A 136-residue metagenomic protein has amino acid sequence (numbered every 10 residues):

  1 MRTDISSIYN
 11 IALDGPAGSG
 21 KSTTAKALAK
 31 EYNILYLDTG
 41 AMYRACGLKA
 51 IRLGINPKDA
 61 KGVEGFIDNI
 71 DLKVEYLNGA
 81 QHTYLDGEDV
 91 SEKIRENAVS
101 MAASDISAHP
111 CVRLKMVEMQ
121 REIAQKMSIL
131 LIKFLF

Functional and structural regions predicted by a protein language model:
R2-I8: Phosphate-binding P-loop
I11-L13: Hydrophobic anchor at the beta1->P-loop junction of P-loop NTPases
G15, K133: The Walker A (P-loop) glycine that initiates the GxxxxGKT/S ATP-binding motif of P-loop NTPases
G18: Walker A (P-loop) phosphate-binding loop of P-loop NTPases
K21: Conserved lysine of the Walker
T24: Hydrophobic positions on the alpha1 helix immediately C-terminal to the Walker A/P-loop
A29-D38, R52-N56: Post-Walker A helix-loop "phosphate-sensing" segment adjacent to the P-loop in P-loop NTPases
M42-I129: ATP-dependent small-molecule kinase phosphotransfer cores that center on conserved nucleotide phosphate-binding segments
